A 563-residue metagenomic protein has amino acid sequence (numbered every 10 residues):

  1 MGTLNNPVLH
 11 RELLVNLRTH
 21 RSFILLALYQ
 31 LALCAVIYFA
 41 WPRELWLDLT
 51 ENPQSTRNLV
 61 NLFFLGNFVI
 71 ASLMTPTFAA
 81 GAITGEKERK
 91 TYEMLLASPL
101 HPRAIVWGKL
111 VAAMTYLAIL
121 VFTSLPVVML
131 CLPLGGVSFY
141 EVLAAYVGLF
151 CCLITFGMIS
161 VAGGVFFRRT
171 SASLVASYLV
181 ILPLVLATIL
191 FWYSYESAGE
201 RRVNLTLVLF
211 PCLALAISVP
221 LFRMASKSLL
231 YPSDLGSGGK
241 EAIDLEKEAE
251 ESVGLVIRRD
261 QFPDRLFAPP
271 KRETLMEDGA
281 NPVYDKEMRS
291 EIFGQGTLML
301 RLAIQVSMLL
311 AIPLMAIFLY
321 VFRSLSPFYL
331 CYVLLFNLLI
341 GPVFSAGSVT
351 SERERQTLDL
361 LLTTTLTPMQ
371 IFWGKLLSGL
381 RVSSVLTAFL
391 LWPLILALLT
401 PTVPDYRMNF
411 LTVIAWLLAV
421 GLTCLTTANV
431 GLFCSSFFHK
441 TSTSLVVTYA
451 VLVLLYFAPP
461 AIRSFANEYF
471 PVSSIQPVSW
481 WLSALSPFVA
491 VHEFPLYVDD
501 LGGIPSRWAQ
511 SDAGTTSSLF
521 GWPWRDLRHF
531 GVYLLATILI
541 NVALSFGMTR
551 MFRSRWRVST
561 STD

Functional and structural regions predicted by a protein language model:
M1-S72, G81, L120, P126-G347 (+2 more regions): Transmembrane alpha-helical segments and their membrane-interface loop/helix boundaries that make up the transmembrane
H10, L96, V106-W107, D285 (+2 more regions): Short, surface-exposed helix/turn micro-motifs that flank interaction/cofactor sites
V15, K87, P102-R103, K109-L110 (+2 more regions): Internal catalytic domains of large membrane-associated glycosyltransferases
V15, L25, T91-E93, A113 (+4 more regions): General helical structural elements
T75-L96, K109-L110, L325-Y329, P342-L362 (+1 more regions): Transmembrane helix boundary and interhelical loop/hinge segments in multi-pass membrane proteins
E93, V106, L174-V175, D359 (+2 more regions): Hydrophobic/aromatic positions within or immediately flanking transmembrane alpha-helices of multi-pass small-molecule
A104-L117, V161, V165, Q370-S383 (+1 more regions): Start (N-cap) of specific transmembrane helices in multi-pass transporter permeases
